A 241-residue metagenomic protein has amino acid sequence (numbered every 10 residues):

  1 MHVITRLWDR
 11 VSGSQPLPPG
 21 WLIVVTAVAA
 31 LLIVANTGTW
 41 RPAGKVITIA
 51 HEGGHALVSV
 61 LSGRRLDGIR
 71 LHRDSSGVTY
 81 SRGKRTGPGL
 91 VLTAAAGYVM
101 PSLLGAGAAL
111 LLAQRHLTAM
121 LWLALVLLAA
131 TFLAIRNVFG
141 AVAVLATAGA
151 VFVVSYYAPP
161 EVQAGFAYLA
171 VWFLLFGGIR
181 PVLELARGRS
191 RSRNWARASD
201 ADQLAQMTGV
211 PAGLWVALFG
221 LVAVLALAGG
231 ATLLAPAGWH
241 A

Functional and structural regions predicted by a protein language model:
M1-L17, A237-A241: Short, strongly hydrophobic alpha-helical membrane anchors
P18, V91-P101, F139-V142, L214-L218: Membrane-interface loop-to-helix entry segments
L22-A35, A124-F132, V144-V154, A223-G230: Hydrophobic core of alpha-helical transmembrane segments in multi-pass integral membrane proteins
N36-L90: Small-residue-rich helix-interface/hinge motifs
T39-W40, A113-L117, L133-V144, A158-Q163: Membrane-helix interface "capping/anchor" motifs
H51-G53, G97, L204: Divalent metal-coordination and catalytic microenvironments
A108-L125: Structural signature of hydrophobic alpha-helical transmembrane segments
V142-A241: C-terminal membrane-associated helical module and adjoining short loops/tails
